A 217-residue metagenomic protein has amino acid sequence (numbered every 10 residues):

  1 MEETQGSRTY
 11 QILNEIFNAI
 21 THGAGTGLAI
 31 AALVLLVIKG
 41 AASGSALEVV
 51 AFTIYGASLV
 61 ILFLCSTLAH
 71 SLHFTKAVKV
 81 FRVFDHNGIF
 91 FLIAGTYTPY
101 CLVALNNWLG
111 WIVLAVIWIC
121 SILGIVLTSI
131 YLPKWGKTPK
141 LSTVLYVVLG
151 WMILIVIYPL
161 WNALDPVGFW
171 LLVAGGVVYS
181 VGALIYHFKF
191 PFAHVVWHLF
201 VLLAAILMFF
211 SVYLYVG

Functional and structural regions predicted by a protein language model:
M1-G217: Multi-pass alpha-helical transmembrane bundles in non-GPCR membrane proteins that perform intramembrane catalysis
